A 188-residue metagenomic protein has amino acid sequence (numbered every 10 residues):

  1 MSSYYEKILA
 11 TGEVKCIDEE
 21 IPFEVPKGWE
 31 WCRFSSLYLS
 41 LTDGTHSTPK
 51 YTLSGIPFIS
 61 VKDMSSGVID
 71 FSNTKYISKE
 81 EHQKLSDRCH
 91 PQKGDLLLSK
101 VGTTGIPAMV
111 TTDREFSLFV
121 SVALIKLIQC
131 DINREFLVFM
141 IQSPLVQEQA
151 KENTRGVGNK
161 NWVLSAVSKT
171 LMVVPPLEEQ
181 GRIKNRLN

Functional and structural regions predicted by a protein language model:
M1-K15, E19, N188: Polynucleotide-recognition surfaces of large bacterial nucleic-acid defense/processing enzymes
I8, G12-K15, S35-Y38, S47-H82 (+1 more regions): DNA target-recognition patches
K15-D43, L177-G181: Non-catalytic DNA-recognition/assembly elements of restriction-modification systems
I21-E24, A123-L127, S168-V174: Short, well-ordered beta-strand elements within core beta-sheets of diverse protein domains
F23, T45-H46, K84-L85: Short, solvent-exposed loop/turn positions at domain surfaces that link secondary-structure elements or cap domain
E30, N133, L137, K169-N188: Amphipathic alpha-helical segments
S60-V61, K79-Q142, V163: A short beta-sheet element
M140-M172: Specificity-determining recognition surfaces
